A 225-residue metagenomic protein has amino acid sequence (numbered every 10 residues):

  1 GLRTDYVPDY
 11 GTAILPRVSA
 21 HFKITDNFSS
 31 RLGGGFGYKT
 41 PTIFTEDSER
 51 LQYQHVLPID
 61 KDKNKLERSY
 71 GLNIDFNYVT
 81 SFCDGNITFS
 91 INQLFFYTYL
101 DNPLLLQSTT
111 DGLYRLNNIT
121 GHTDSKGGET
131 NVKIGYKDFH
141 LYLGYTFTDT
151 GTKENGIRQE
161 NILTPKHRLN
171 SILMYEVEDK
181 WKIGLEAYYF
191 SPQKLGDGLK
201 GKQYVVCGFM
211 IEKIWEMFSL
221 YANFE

Functional and structural regions predicted by a protein language model:
G1-V7, A13-R17, V132-T146: Surface-exposed extracellular loop regions of Gram-negative outer-membrane beta-barrel proteins
Y10-L15, I43-E49, L57, N102-G112 (+4 more regions): Outer-membrane beta-barrel translocator domains and adjoining extracellular loop/strand segments of Gram-negative
T12-I14, R68-L72, H122-K126, G135-K137 (+3 more regions): Residues that define the transmembrane beta-barrel architecture of outer-membrane proteins
I14, F22-D26, R68, T80-G85 (+5 more regions): Outer-membrane beta-barrel strand-turn architecture
V18-F22, I74-Y78, G128-I134, L143 (+2 more regions): Residues on the lipid-exposed face of transmembrane beta-strands in outer-membrane beta-barrel proteins
K23, R31, K65-N118, H122-K126 (+2 more regions): Membrane-embedded beta-barrel scaffold of Gram-negative outer-membrane proteins
Y38, D101, I211-E225: C-terminal beta-signal and adjacent terminal beta-strands/loops of Gram-negative outer-membrane beta-barrel proteins
T88-L100, N118-L195: Gram-negative outer-membrane beta-barrel transporters
